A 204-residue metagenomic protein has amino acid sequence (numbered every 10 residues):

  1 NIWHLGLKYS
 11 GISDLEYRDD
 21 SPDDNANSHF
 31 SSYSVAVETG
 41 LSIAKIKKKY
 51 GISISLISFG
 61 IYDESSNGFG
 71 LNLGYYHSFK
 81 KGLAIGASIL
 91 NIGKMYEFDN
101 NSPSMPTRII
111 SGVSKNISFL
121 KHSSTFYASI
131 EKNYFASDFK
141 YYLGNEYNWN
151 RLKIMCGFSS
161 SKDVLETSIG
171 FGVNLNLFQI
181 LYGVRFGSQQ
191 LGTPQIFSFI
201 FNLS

Functional and structural regions predicted by a protein language model:
N1-S204: Subset of outer-membrane beta-barrel
